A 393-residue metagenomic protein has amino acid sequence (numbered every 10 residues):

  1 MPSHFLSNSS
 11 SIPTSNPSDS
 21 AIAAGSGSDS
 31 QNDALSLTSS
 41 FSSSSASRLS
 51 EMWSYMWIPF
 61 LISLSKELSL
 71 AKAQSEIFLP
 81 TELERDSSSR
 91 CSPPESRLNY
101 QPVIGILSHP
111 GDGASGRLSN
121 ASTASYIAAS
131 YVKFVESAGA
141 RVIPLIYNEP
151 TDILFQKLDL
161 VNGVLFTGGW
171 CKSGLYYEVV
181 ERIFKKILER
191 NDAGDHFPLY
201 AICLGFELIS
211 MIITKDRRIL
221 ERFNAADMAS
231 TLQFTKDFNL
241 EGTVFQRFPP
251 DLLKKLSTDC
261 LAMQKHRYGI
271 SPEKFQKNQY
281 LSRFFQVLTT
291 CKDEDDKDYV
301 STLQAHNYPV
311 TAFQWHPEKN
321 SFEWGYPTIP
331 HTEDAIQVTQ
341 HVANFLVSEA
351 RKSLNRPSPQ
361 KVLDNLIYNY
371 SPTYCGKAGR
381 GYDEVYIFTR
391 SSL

Functional and structural regions predicted by a protein language model:
P2-N8, P13, A24-G25, D29 (+2 more regions): N-terminal beta1-alpha1 cap of cysteine-dependent amidohydrolase-like domains
N16-S18: Short linear segments in intrinsically disordered or otherwise low-structure-confidence regions
